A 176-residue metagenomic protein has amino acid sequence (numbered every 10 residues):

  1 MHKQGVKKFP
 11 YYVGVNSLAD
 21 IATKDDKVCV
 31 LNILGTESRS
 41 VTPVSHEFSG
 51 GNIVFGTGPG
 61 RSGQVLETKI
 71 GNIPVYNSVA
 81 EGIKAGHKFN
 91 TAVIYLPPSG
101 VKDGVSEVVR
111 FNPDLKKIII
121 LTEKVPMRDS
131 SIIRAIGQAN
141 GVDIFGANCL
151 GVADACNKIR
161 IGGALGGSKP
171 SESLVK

Functional and structural regions predicted by a protein language model:
H2-C29, I33-N52: Hydrophobic, well-ordered beta-alpha structural blocks that scaffold small-molecule cofactor pockets
N16-D20, K24-G35, N140-V142, C149-K176: Conserved anion/nucleotide-ligand pocket segment
V41, V79, V105-V109: Generic hydrophobic/aromatic pocket-lining and core-packing "Φ" positions
E47-K69, A147: NAD(P)-binding Rossmann-fold cofactor-contacting core
S49-V54, F111-I118, A139-V142: A short helix->loop->beta-strand "cap" motif at the edges of active sites that frequently abuts
F55-G58, N77, I120, D143-N148 (+1 more regions): General beta-strand structural signal in soluble alpha/beta enzymes
K84-T91, Y95, S99-E123: Rossmann-fold NAD(P) dinucleotide-binding segment
T122-F145, G151, R160: Rossmann-fold NAD(P)-binding glycine/threonine-rich loop
